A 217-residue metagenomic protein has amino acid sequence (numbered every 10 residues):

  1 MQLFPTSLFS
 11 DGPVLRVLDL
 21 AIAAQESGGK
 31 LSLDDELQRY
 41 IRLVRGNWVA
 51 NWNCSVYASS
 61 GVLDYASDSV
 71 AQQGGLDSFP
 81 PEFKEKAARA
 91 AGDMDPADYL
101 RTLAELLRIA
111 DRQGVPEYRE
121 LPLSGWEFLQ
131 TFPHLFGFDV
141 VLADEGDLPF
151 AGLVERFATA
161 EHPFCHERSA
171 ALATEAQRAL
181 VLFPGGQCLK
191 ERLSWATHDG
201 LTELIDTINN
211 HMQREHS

Functional and structural regions predicted by a protein language model:
M1-R45, L100-R156: Short terminal alpha-helical segments
L3-F4, R156-D199: Function-determining sites in protein domains
S7-D11, E26, K30-D34, W52-V56 (+6 more regions): Intrinsic-disorder-associated interaction segments
P13-L31, G46-W52, S69-F79, A87-D98: Amphipathic alpha-helical interface segments
L15-D19, D34, Q38-I41, P80 (+8 more regions): Generic detector of well-ordered alpha-helical segments enriched in charged/polar residues, highlighting helical
I22, E26, R42-R45, D64-A71 (+9 more regions): Alpha-helical repeat scaffolds in large eukaryotic proteins
S27-L76, F136-Q177: Amphipathic alpha-helical interaction modules
G74-Q130, Q187-S217: Amphipathic alpha-helical binding modules
